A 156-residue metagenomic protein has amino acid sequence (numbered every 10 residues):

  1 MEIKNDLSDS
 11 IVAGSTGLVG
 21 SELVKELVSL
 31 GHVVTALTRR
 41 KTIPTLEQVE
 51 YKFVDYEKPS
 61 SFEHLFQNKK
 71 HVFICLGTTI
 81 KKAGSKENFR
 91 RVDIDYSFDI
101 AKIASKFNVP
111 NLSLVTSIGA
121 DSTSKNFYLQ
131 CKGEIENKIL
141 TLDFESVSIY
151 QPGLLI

Functional and structural regions predicted by a protein language model:
L7-L30: N-terminal Rossmann NAD(P)H-binding glycine-rich loop of SDR-like oxidoreductase domains
A13, L37, C75-L76, L112-I118 (+1 more regions): SDR active-site strand-loop-helix element
A13, R90-I94, K125-G133: Short-chain dehydrogenase/reductase
A36-I43: Short, polar loop motifs at secondary-structure junctions
I43-D99, I103-K106: NAD(P)H-binding glycine-rich loop region in Rossmannoid oxidoreductase-like domains and their noncatalytic homologs
K81-K82, I118-T123, L155-I156: Conserved catalytic-site region of short-chain dehydrogenase/reductase
S97-F98, G133-L140: Conserved active-site helix of classical SDR/Rossmann-fold NAD(P)-dependent CH-OH oxidoreductases
N137-I156: Conserved beta-loop-beta element that borders a ligand/cofactor-binding pocket
